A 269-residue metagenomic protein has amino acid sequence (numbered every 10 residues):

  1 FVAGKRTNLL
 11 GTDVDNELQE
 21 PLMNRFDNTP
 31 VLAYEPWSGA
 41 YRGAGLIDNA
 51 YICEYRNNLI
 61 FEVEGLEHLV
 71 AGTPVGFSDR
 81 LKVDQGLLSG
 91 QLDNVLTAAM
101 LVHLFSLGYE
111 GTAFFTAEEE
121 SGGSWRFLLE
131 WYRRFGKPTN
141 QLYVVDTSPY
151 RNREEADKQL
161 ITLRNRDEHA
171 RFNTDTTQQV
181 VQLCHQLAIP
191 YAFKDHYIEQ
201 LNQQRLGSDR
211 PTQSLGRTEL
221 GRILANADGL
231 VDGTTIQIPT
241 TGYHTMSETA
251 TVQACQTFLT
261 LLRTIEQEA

Functional and structural regions predicted by a protein language model:
F1-A269: N-terminal hydrophobic/helix-forming segments and targeting peptides
